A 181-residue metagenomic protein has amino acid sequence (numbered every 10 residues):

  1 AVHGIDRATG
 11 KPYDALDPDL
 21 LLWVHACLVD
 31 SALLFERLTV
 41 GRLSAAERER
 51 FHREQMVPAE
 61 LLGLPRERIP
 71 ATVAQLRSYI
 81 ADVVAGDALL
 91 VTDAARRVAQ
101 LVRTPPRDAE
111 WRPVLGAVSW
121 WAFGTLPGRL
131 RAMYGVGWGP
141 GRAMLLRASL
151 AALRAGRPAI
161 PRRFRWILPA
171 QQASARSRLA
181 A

Functional and structural regions predicted by a protein language model:
A1-A181: Mature, function-bearing regions of proteins
